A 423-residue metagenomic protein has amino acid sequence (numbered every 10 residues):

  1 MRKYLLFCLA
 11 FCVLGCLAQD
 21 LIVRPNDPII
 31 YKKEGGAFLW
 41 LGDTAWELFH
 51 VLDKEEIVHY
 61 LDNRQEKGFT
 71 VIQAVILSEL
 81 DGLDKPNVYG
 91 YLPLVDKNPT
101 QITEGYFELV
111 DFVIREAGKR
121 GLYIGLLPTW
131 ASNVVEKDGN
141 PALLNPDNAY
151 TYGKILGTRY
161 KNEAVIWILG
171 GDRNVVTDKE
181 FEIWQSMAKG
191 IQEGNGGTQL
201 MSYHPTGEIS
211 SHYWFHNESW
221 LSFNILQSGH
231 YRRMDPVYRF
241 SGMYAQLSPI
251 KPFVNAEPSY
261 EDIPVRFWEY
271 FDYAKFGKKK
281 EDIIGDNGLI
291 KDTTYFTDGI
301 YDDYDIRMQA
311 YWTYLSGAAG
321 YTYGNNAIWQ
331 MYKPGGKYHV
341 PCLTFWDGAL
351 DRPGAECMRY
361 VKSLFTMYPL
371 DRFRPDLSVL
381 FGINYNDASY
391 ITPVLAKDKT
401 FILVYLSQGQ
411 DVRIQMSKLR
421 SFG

Functional and structural regions predicted by a protein language model:
K3-L14: Sec-dependent N-terminal signal peptides
C16-A18: Boundary at the C-terminal end of the N-terminal hydrophobic targeting segment
L21-I22, Y332: Beta-propeller fold recognition
I22-D235, L247-P249: Active-site mouth of glycoside hydrolases
I168-L169, S202-P205, I225, V254-E257 (+2 more regions): Short beta-strand segments
R173-N174, E208, L221-F223, F240-I306: Active-site clefts of carbohydrate-active enzymes
Y213-W214, V237-M243, Q415: A short acidic, amphipathic alpha-helical/loop segment
E261-I263, K279-T297, D302-G423: Aromatic- and carboxylate-lined catalytic core of secreted/periplasmic carbohydrate-active enzymes
